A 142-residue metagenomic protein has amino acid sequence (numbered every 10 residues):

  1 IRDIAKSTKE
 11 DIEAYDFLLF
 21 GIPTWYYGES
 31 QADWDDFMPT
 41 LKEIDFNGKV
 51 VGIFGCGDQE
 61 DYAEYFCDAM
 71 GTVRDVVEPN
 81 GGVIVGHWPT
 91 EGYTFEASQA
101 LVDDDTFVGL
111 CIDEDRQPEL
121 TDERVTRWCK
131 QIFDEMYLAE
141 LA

Functional and structural regions predicted by a protein language model:
I1-T8: A short beta-strand-loop structural module common to alpha/beta enzyme folds
A14-A142: FMN-binding flavodoxin-like domain, especially the glycine-rich phosphate-binding loop
